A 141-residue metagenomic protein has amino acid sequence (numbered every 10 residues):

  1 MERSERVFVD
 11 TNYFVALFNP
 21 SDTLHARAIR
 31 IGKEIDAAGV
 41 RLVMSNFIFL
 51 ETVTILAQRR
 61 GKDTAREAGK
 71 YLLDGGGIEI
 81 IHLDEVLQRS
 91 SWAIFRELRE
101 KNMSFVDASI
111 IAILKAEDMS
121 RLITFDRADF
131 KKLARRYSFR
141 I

Functional and structural regions predicted by a protein language model:
M1-M44, A57-Y71, K132, R140: Short, well-structured N-terminal submotif of metal-dependent ribonuclease cores
M1-R6, I111-I141: Acidic, PIN/NYN-like endoribonuclease modules and their adjacent C-terminal/linker elements
V9, V43-M44, H82, F105 (+1 more regions): Short beta-strand scaffold positions
A37-V40, F95-K101: A short glycine/serine-rich beta->alpha loop
A38-L42, G77-E79, A116-R121: Short active-site oxyanion
I48-F49, L87, S109-I110, D129: Alpha-helix capping/helix-boundary segments
G76-L98: Acidic catalytic patch
